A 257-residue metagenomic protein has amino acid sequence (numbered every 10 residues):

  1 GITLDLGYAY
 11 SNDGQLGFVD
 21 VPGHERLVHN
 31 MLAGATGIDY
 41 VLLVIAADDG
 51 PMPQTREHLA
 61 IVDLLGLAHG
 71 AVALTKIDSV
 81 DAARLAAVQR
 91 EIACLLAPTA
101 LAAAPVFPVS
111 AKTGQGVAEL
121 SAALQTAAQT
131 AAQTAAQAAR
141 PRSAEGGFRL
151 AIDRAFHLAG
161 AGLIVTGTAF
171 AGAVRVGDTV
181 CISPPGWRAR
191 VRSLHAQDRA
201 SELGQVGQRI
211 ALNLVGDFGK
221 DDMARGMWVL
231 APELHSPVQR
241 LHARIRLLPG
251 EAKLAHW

Functional and structural regions predicted by a protein language model:
G1, D20, M31, L42 (+9 more regions): Residue-level signature of catalytic and energy-coupling elements of molecular machines, predominantly ATP/GTP-dependent
G1-D13: Switch I (effector-binding) loop of TRAFAC-class P-loop GTPase G-domains
D5, L101-V109, R140-A151, R190-A196 (+2 more regions): Interdomain boundary/hinge elements
G14, G160-W257: C-terminal effector/interaction modules appended to NTPase cores
Q15-L16, V21-L27, T36-A86: Conserved Switch II/interswitch segment of TRAFAC-class P-loop GTPases
L32-T36, A46, D63, D78 (+7 more regions): Signal for well-folded cores of large energy- and translation-related assemblies
A68, D78-G147, A151-D153: Canonical P-loop GTPase G-domain recognition
Q125-A128, A138-H157, V176-D198: Short beta-strand/loop turn elements enriched in aromatics
